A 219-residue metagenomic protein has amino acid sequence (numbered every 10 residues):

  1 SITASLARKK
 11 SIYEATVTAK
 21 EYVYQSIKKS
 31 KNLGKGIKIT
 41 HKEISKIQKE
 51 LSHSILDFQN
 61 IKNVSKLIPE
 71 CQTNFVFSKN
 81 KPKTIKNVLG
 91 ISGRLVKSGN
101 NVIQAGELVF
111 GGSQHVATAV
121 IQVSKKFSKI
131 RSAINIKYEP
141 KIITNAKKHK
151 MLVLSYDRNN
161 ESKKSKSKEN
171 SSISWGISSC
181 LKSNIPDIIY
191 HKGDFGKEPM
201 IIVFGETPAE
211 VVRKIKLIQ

Functional and structural regions predicted by a protein language model:
S1-K9: Short, small-residue alpha-helix embedded
K10-S11, A209: A generic structural signal for alpha-helix starts
S11-I27: Short, well-structured alpha-helical segments that form the helix of a local strand-helix-strand
S30-Q219: Conserved mixed alpha/beta catalytic, RNA-binding, or beta-rich assembly cores of soluble enzyme, regulatory
